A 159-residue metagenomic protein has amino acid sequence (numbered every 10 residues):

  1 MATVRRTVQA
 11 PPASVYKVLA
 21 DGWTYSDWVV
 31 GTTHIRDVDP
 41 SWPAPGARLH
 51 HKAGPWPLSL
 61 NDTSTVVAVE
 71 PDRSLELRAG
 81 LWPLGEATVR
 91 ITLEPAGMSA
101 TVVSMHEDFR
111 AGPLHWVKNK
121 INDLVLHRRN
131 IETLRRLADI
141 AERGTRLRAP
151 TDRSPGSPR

Functional and structural regions predicted by a protein language model:
M1-A44, G156-R159: Hydrophobic ligand-binding cavity/cleft-lining segments
M1-T7, A13, R48, N61 (+3 more regions): Intrinsic-disorder/low-complexity, polar/charged segments enriched in Ser/Thr/Lys/Arg/Asp/Glu/Gln
R6, D62-A68, A87-P95: Hydrophobic/aromatic beta-strand elements that line small-molecule binding cavities or substrate pockets in beta-rich
P12-A13, P40-P43, V67-D72, T92-V102: A short, structured loop/turn motif at beta-sheet edges
V15-L19, Y25, L49, V66 (+3 more regions): Hydrophobic pocket/interface hotspot
D37, A138-R159: Short, highly charged C-terminal tails/helix-capping segments
A47-G54, L75-W82: Short beta-strand segments that buttress and anchor functional surface loops
R78-E132, R148-P150: Beta-strand/loop substructures that line and gate deep hydrophobic ligand-binding cavities in soluble
